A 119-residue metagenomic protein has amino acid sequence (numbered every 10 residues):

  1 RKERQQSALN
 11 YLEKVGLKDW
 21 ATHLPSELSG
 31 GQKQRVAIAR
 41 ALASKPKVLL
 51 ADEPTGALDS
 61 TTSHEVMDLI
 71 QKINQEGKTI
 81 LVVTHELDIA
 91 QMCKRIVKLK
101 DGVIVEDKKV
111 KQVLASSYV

Functional and structural regions predicted by a protein language model:
E13, A21-L24: Signature (C-motif/LSGGQ) region and adjacent switch/coupling loops of ABC-type ATPase nucleotide-binding domains
L24-L28, Q32: Conserved ABC ATPase signature
I38: Hydrophobic anchor residue at the start of the ABC signature
K45: Conserved catalytic motifs of ABC-family nucleotide-binding domains
L49-D52: Catalytic Walker B motif of ABC-type/P-loop ATPase nucleotide-binding domains
S60-T62: Helix N-cap at the start of a conserved alpha-helix in ABC-type nucleotide-binding domains
L69-V82: Conserved catalytic loops of ABC-family nucleotide-binding domains
